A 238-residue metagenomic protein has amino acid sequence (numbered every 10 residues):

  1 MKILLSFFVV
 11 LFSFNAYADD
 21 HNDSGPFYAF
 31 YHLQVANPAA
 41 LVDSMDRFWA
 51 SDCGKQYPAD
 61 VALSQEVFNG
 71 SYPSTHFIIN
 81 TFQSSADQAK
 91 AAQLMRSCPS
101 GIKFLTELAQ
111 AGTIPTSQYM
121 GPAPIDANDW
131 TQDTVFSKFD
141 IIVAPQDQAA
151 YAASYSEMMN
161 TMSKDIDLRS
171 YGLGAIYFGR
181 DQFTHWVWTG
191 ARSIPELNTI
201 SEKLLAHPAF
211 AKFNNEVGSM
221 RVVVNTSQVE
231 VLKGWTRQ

Functional and structural regions predicted by a protein language model:
M1-L4: Positively charged n-region of N-terminal signal peptides that target proteins for export
S13-N15: N-terminal signal peptide c-region/cleavage motif recognized by signal peptidases
A18-A211, E216-Q238: Short S/T/G/P-rich N-terminal loop/turn motif that feeds into the first structured element of a domain
